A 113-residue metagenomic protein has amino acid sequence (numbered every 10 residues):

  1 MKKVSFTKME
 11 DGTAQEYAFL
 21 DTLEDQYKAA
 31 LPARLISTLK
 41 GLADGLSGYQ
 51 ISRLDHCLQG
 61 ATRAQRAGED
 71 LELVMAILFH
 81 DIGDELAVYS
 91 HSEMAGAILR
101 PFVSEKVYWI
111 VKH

Functional and structural regions predicted by a protein language model:
M1-H113: Metal-dependent phosphohydrolase cores
